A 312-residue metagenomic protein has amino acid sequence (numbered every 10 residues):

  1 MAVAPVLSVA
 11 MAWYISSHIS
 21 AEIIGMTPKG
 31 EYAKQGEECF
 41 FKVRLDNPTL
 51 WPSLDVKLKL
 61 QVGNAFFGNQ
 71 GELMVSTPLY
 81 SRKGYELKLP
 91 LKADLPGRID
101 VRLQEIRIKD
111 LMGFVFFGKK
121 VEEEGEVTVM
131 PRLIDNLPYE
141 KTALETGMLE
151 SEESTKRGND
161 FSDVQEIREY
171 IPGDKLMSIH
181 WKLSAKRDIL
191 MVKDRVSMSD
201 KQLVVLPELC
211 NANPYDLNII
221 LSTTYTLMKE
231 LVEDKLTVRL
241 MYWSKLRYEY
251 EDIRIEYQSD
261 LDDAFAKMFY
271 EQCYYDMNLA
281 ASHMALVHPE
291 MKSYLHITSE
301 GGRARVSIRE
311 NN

Functional and structural regions predicted by a protein language model:
M1-S20, F40-L45, K245-N312: Von Willebrand factor type A / integrin I
P5-E251: An amphipathic, basic-hydrophobic helix/alpha-beta surface used to engage anionic, phosphate-rich ligands or surfaces
